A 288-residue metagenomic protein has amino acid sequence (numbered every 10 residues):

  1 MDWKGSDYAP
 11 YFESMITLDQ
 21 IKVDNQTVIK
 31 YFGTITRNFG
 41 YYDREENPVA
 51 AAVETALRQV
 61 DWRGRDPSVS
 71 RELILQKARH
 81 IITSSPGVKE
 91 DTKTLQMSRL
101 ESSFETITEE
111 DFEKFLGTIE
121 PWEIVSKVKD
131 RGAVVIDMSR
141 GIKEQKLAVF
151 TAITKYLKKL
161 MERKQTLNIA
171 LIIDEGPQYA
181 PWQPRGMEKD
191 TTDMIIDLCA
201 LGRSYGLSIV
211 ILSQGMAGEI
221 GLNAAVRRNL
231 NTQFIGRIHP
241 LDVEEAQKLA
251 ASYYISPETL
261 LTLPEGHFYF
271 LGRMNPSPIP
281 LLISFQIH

Functional and structural regions predicted by a protein language model:
M1-A200, S204, I220, T259 (+2 more regions): P-loop NTPase motor domains
R58-D61, L281-H288: Charge-patterned, long linear interaction tracts outside catalytic cores
T151-T154, A250-S252, Q286-I287: Short, solvent-exposed amphipathic alpha-helical segments in soluble enzyme and RNA/protein-processing domains
D193-S284: Conserved ATP-driven motor cores of ASCE-family P-loop NTPases powering translocation/secretion/packaging/pilus
